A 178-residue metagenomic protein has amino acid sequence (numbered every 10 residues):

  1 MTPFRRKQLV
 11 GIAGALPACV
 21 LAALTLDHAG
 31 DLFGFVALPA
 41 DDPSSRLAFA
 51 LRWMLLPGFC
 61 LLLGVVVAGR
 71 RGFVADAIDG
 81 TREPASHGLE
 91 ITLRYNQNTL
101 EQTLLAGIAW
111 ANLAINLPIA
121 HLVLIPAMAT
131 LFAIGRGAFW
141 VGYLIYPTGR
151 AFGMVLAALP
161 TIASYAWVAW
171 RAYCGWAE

Functional and structural regions predicted by a protein language model:
M1-F59: Long, highly hydrophobic alpha-helical transmembrane signal-anchor segments
R6-K7, A138-A163: Interfacial loop-to-transmembrane junctions
P17-V20, H87-E90, G153-V168: Small-residue-rich segments of transmembrane alpha-helices in multi-pass membrane proteins, especially helix faces
G34, M128-L144: Transmembrane alpha-helical segments of integral membrane proteins
V36-P39, L62-S86: Membrane-helix interface/capping segments
P57-G58, Q97-W110: Core segments of transmembrane alpha-helices that mediate helix-helix packing or line hydrophobic substrate/ligand
G80-T103: Short membrane-interface loop/juxtamembrane segments of multi-pass integral membrane proteins
A166-E178: Juxtamembrane boundary at the C-terminal end of a transmembrane helix
